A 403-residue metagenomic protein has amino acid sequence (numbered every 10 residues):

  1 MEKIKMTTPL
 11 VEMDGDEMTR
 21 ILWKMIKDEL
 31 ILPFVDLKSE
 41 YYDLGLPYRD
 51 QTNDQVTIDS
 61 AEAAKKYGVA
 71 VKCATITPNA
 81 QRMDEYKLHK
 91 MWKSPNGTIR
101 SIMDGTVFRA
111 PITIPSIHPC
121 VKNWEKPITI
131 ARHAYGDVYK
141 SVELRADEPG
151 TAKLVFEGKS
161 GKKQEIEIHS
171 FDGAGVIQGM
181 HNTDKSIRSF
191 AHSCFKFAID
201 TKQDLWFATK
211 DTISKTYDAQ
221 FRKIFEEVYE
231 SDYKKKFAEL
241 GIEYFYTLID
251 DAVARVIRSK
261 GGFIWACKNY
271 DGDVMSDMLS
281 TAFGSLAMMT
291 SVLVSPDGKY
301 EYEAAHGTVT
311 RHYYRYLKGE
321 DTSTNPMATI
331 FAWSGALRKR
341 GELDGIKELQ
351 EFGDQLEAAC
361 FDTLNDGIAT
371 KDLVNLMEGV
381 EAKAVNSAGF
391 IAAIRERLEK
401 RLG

Functional and structural regions predicted by a protein language model:
E2-T8, M18, L22-W23, D28-N53 (+1 more regions): N-terminal alpha-helical transmembrane segments of multi-pass membrane transport and channel/translocase proteins
M6-M25, E29, L154-T247: Glycine-rich phosphate/diphosphate-binding loop of Rossmann-like nucleotide-binding domains
V35-Y41, T201-T209, Y233-Y246, G341-G353 (+1 more regions): Flexible, glycine/charged-enriched surface loops at secondary-structure junctions
P47-K159, K163, Y270-V274: N-terminal glycine-rich phosphate/adenylate-binding segment common to multiple enzyme folds
R49-E62, Y233-G262: A structured beta-alpha segment of the ubiquitous adenosine-cofactor-binding alpha/beta core
V256-Q355, D362-D366: Glycine-rich phosphate/nucleotide-binding loop
K318-T324, E342-G403: Internal helix-turn-beta structural module
